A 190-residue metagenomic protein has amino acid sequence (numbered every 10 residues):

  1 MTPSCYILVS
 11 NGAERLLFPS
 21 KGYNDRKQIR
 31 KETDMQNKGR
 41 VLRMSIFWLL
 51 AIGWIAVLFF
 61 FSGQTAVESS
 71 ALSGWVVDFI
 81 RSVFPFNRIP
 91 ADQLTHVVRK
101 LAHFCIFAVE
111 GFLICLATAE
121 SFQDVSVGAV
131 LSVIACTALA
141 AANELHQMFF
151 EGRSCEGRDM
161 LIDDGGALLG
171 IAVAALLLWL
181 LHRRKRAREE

Functional and structural regions predicted by a protein language model:
R15-D34: Short, Lys/Arg-enriched N-terminal segments with co-localized hydrophobic residues within the first ~10-30 amino acids
Q36-F112: "…centered on the first transmembrane helix and the immediately adjacent amphipathic helix/loop
I46-F60, I134-A142, G165, L169 (+1 more regions): Lipid-exposed faces of alpha-helical membrane segments in multi-pass integral membrane proteins
H103-E110, C155-A174: Alpha-helical transmembrane segments that form the membrane-embedded catalytic/substrate-binding core of multi-pass
F122-I134: Internal alpha-helical transmembrane segments of multi-pass membrane proteins
A140-D164: Interfacial helix-loop-helix junctions of multi-pass membrane proteins
K185-E190: Short, charged juxtamembrane terminal tails flanking transmembrane helices
